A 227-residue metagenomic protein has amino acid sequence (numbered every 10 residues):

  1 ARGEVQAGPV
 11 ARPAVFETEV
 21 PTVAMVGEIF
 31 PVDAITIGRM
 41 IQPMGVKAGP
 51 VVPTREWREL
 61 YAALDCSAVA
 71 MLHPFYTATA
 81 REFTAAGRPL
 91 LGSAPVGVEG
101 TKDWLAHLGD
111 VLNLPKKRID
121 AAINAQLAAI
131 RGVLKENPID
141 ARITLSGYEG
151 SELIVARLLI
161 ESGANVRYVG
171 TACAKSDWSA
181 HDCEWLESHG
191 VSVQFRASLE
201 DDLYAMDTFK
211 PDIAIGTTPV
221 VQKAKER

Functional and structural regions predicted by a protein language model:
A1-R227: An N-terminal assembly and electron-transfer interface module characteristic of large anaerobic redox and radical
